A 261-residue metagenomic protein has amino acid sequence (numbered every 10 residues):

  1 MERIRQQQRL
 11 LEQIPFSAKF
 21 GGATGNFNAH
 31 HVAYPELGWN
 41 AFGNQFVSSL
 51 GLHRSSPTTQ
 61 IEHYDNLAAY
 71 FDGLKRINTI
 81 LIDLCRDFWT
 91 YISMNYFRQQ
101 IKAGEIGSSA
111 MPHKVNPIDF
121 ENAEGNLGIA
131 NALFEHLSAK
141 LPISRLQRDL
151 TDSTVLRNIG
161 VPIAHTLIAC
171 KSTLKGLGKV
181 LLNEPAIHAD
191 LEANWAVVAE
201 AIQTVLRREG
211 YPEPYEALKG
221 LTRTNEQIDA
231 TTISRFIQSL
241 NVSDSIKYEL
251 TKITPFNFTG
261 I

Functional and structural regions predicted by a protein language model:
E2-K140: Internal glycine-rich alpha/beta core junctions
I106-I261: Catalytic-core signal marking the mid-to-C-terminal active-site face
